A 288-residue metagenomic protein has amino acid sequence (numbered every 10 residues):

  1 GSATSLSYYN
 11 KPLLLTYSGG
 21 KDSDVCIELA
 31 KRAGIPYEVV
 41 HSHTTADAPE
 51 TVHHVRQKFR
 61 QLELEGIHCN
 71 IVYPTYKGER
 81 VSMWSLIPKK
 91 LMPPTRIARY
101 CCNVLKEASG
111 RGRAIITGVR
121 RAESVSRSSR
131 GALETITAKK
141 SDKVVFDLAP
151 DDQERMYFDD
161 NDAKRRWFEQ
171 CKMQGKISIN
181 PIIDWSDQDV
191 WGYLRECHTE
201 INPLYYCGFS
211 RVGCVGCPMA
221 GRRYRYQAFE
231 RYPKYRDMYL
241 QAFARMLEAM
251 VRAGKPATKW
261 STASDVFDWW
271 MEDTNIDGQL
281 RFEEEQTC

Functional and structural regions predicted by a protein language model:
G1-C288: Nucleotide-activated chemistry modules centered on ATP-dependent adenylation/adenylyltransferase
